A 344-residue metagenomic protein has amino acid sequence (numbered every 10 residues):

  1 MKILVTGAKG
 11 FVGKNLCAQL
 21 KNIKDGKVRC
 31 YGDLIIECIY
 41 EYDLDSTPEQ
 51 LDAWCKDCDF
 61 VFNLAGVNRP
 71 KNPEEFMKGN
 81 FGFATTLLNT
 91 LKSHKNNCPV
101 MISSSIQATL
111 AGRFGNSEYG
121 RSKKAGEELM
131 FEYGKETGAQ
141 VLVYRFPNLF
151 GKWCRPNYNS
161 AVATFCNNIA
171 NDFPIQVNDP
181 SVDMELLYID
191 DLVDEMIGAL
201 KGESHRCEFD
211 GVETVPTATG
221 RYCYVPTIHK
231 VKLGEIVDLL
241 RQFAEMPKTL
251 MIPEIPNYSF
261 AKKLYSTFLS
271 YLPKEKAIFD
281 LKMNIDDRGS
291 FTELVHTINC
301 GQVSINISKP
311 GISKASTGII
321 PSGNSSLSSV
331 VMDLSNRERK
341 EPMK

Functional and structural regions predicted by a protein language model:
M1-G26: N-terminal Rossmann NAD(P)H-binding glycine-rich loop of SDR-like oxidoreductase domains
D43-G82, T86, T90-H94, Q107-F114: NAD(P)H-binding glycine-rich loop region in Rossmannoid oxidoreductase-like domains and their noncatalytic homologs
T85-E127, G134-T137, V141-Y144: Conserved Rossmann-fold NAD(P)-dependent oxidoreductase catalytic core, especially the SDR/UDP-sugar
E128-W153, F173-V182, T217: Conserved beta-loop-beta element that borders a ligand/cofactor-binding pocket
P147, T164-L187, C207, V215-P226: A conserved pocket-lining segment of Rossmann-fold NAD(P)-dependent short-chain dehydrogenase/reductase
P156-T164, S181-G202, R206, G234: Substrate-positioning beta->alpha
G198, G202-M283: Mid/C-terminal beta-alpha module of Rossmann-like enzyme folds, strongest in SDR-family dehydrogenases/epimerases
I319-E341: Glycine- and acidic-residue-biased ligand/ion/polar-headgroup-sensing regions
